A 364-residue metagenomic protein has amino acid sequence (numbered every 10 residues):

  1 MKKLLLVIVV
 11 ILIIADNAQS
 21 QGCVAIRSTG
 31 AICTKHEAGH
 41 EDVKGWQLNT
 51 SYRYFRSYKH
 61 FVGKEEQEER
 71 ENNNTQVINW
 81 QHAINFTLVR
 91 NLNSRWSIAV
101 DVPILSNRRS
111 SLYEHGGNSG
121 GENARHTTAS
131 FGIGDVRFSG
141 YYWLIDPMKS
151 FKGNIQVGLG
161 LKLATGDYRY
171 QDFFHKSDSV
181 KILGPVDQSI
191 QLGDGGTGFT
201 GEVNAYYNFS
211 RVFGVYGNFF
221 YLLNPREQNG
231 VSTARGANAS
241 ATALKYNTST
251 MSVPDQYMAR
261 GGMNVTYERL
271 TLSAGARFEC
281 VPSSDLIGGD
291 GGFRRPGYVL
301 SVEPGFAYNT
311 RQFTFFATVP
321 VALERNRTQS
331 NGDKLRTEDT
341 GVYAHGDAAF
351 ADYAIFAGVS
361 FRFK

Functional and structural regions predicted by a protein language model:
Q21-V24, E37-G45, S57-K59, R95 (+4 more regions): Short loop/turn motifs that connect adjacent beta-strands in outer-membrane beta-barrel proteins
W46-L48, H82-F86, G134-F138, I155 (+5 more regions): Hydrophobic, lipid-facing positions within transmembrane beta-strands of outer-membrane proteins
L48-R56, V100-I104, V157-L163, G217-Y221 (+3 more regions): Transmembrane beta-barrel strands of outer-membrane/channel proteins
Y52, R90, V102, Y142-L144 (+5 more regions): Residue-level signature of outer-membrane beta-barrel architecture
Y54-A83, S189: Surface-exposed strand-loop-strand hairpins of Gram-negative outer-membrane beta-barrel proteins
F61-G63, R70, L222, E227-K364: Outer membrane beta-barrel transmembrane domains
T75-Q81, T128-G134, Q191-G198, M251-D255 (+2 more regions): Short sequence motifs at beta-strands and strand-loop junctions characteristic of Gram-negative outer-membrane
S110-T250: Outer-membrane pore/translocation modules
